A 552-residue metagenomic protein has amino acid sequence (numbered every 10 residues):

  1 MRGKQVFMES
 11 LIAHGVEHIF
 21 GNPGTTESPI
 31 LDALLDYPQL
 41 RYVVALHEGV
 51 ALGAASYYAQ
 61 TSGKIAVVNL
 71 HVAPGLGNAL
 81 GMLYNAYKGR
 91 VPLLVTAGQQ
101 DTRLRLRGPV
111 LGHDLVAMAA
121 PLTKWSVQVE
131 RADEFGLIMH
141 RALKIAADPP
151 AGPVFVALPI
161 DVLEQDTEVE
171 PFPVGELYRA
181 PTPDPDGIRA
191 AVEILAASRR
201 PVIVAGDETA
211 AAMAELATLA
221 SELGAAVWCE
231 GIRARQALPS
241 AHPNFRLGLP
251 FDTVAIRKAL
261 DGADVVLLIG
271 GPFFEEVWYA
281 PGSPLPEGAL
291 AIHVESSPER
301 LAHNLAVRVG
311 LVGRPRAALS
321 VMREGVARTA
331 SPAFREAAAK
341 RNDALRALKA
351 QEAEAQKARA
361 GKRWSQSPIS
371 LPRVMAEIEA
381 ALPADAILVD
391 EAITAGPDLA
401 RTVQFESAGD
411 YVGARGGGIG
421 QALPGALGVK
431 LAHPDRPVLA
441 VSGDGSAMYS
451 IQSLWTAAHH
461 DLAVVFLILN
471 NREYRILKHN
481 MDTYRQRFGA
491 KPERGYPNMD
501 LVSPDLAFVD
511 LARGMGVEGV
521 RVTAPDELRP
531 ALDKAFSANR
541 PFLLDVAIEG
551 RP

Functional and structural regions predicted by a protein language model:
M1-E336, A381-A384, A463-F466, Y484-R487 (+2 more regions): N-terminal alpha/beta PP-like core and its mobile active-site loop of ThDP/TPP-dependent enzymes
K4-M8, I12-E17, N22-T25, I30-Y37 (+3 more regions): Active-site diphosphate/adenylate-binding microenvironment
G24, V44-A45, L388, V441 (+1 more regions): Hydrophobic transmembrane-helix microenvironments that flank and shape a buried ionizable site
H47-E48, R107-P109, Y178-A190, T209 (+6 more regions): A general structural motif
T96, R107-L111, L260, A302-N304 (+3 more regions): Thiamine diphosphate
D133, G288, I292-A392, K491-Y496 (+3 more regions): Phosphate/pyrophosphate-binding active-site segments
V162, R233, T394-G396, G550: Active-site/binding-pocket entry motifs
V277-A280, M322-A330, E336-Q356, L423 (+3 more regions): Hydrophobic, well-ordered secondary-structure segments that either form specific early membrane-associated helices used
